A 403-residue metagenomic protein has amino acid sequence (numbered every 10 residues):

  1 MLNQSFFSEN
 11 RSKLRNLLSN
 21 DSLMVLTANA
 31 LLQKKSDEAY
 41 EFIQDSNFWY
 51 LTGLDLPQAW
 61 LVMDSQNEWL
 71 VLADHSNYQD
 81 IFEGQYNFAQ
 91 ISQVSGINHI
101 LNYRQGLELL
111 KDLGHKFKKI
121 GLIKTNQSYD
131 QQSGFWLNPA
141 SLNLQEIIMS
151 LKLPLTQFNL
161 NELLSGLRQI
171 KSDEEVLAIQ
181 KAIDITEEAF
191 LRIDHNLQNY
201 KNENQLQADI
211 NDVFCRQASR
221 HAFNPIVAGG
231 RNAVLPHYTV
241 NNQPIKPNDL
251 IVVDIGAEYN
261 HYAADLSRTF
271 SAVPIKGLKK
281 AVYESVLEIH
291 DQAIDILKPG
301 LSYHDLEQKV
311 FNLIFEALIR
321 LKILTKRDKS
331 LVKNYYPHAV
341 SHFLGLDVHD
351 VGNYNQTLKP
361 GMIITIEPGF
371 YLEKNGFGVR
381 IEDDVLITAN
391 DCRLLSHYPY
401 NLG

Functional and structural regions predicted by a protein language model:
M1-G403: Active-site neighborhoods and metal-handling regions in enzymes and metal-associated proteins
